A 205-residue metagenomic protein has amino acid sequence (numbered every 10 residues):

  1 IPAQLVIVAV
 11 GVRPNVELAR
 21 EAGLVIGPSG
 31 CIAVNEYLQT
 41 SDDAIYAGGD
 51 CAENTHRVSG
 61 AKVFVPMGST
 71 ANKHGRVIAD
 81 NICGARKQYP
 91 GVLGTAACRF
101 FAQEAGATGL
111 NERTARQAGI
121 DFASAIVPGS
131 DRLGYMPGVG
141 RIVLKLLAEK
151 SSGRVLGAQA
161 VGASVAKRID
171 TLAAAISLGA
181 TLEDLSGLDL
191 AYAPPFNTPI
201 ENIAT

Functional and structural regions predicted by a protein language model:
I1-D80, T171: FAD-site-proximal beta/loop scaffold in flavoenzymes
I1-P2, Y89-L93, K150-S152: A short alpha-helix capping/helix-coil boundary motif
V6, S29, L93, L110 (+1 more regions): Short beta-strand-initiation
V10, R86, F101-N111, R116-T205: Flexible, glycine-rich terminal cap/loop adjacent to redox cofactors in electron-transfer oxidoreductases
V25-S29, A85-A96, I120-A125: A short alpha-helix-loop-beta-strand transition element characteristic of N-terminal alpha/beta dinucleotide-binding
G30, D43-A44, C98, S151-G153: Beta-strand-connecting loop/turn residues
V34, G48-E112, N197-A204: A conserved FAD-binding loop/helix module that cradles the flavin
Y37-L38, A97, M136: Short secondary-structure boundary/capping segments
